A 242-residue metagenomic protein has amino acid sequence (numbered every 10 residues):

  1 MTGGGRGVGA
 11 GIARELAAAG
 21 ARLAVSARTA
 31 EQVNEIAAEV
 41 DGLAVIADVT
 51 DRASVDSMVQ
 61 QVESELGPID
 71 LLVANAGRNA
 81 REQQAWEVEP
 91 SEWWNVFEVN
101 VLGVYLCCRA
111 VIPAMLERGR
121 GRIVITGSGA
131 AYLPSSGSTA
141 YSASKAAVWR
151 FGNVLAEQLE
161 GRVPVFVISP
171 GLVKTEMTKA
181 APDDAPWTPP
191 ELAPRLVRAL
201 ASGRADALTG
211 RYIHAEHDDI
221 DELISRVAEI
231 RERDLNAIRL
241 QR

Functional and structural regions predicted by a protein language model:
G3-G7: Conserved glycine-rich cofactor-binding loop
I46-M58, P90: The beta1-alpha1 cofactor-binding region of Rossmann-like NAD(H)/NADP(H)-dependent oxidoreductases
Q83-A85, E92-W94: Substrate-binding pocket helix/loop in short-chain dehydrogenase/reductase
C108, S144: Active-site helix of classical SDR
P113, A156-Q158: Alpha-helical segment proximal to the catalytic Tyr-Lys
S128: Residue(s) in the substrate-gating loop at a strand-loop-helix junction that position the organic substrate next
V167-I168, D183-R242: C-terminal helical subdomain
